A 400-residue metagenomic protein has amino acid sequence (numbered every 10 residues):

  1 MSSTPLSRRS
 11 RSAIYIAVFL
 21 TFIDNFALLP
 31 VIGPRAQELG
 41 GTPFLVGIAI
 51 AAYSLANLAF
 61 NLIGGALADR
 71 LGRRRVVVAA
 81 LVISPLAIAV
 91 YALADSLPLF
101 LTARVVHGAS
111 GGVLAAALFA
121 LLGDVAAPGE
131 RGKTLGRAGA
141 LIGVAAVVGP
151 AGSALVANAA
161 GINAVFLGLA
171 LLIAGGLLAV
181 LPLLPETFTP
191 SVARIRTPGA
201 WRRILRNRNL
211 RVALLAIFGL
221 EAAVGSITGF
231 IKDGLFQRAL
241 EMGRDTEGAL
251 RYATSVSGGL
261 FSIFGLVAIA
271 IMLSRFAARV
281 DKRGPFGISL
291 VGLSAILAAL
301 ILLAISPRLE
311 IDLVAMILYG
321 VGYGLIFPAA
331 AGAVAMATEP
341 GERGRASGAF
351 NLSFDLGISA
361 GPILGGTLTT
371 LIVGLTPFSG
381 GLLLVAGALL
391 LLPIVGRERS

Functional and structural regions predicted by a protein language model:
S2-R8, P185-A213: Juxtamembrane intracellular "pre-TM" segments in multi-pass secondary transporters
S54-L62, A146-V147, G265-L273, I358-S359: Residue-level signature of mid-helix packing/kink "hotspots" within the transmembrane helices of 12-pass Major
A59-A92: Conserved MFS/SLC helix-loop-helix module at the cytosolic interface between two early adjacent transmembrane helices
N61-G72, I271-G284: Helix-to-loop junctions at the C-terminal end of transmembrane segments in multipass secondary transporters
G72, L93-P98, S306-P307: Helix-breaking motifs and short loop linkers at transmembrane-helix boundaries and internal kinks in secondary membrane
P98-V106, E310-L318: Paired small-residue
A103-I142: Cytoplasmic helix-loop-helix junction between adjacent transmembrane helices in 12-TM secondary transporters
L171-T189, L390-V395: C-terminal membrane-cytosol helix-exit motif in multi-pass small-molecule transporters
